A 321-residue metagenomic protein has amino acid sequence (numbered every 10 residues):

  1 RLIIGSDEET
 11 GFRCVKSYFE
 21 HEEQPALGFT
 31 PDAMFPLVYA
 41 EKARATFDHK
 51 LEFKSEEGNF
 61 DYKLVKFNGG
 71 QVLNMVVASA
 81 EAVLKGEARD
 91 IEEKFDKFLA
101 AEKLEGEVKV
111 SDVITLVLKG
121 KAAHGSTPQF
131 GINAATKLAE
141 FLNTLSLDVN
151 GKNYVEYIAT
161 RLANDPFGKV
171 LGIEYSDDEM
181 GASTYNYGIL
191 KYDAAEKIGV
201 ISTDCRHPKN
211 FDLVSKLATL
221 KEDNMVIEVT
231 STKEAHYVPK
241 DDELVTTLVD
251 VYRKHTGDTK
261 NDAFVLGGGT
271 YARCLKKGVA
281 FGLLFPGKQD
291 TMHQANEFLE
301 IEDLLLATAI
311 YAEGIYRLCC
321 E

Functional and structural regions predicted by a protein language model:
R1-K54, D165-E179: Acidic/histidine-rich catalytic neighborhood of metal-dependent amide-processing enzymes
I3-I4, L118, V200-C205: Short, well-ordered beta-strand elements
S6-T10, K121, G268-Y271: Short, internal active-site loops enriched in acidic
R13-C14, V77, T291-Q294: Short acidic, glycine/proline-rich loop/turn micro-motifs
Y18, V38-E41, N74-V76, T270-C274: Short glycine-biased active-site loop of nucleotidyltransferases that positions the nucleotide triphosphate and helps
F35-P36, N68-V72, F264-G268: Short, solvent-exposed loop/turn elements at beta->coil junctions and helix N-caps that rim active or binding pockets
A40-K42, T46-K121, G125-Y185, L213-N224: Acidic-enriched catalytic cores of C-N bond-cleaving enzymes acting on peptides and small amides
S126-I198, S202, R206-V214, V226-E321: An extended, acidic, His-containing surface patch that forms the Zn2+-binding/catalytic region of metallohydrolases
